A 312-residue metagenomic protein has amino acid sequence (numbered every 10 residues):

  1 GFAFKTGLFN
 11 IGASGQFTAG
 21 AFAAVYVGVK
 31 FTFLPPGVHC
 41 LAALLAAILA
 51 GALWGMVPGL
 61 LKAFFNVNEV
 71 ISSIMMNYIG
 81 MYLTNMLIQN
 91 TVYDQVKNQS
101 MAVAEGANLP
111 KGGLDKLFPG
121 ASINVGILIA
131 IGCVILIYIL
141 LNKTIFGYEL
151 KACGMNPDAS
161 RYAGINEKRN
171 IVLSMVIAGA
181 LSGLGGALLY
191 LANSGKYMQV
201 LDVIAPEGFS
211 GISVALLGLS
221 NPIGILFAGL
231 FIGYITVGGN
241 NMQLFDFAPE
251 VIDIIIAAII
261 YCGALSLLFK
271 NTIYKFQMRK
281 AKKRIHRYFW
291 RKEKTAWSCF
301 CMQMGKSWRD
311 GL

Functional and structural regions predicted by a protein language model:
G1, Q16-T18, F22, A52-M56 (+7 more regions): Hydrophobic alpha-helical segments embedded in the membrane of multi-pass proteins
G1-K30, I48, A52-M56, L60-V67 (+2 more regions): Single transmembrane alpha-helix segments in multi-pass membrane proteins
Q16, G20, A24, G28 (+11 more regions): Alpha-helical transmembrane segments in multi-pass membrane proteins
L34-I71, M75, L136: Alpha-helical transmembrane segments within multi-pass membrane transporters and channels
S73, N77-K143, V251, I285: Transmembrane helix-bundle core of multi-pass membrane transporters and related energy-transducing complexes
F118-Y197, P222-I223: Helix-loop-helix "hairpin" substructures at the membrane interface of multi-pass membrane proteins
M155, Y162, N166-R169, G239-L312: Cytosolic-side transmembrane-helix boundaries in multi-pass membrane proteins
G179-S182, L188-A257: Transmembrane alpha-helical segments in multi-pass inner-membrane proteins
